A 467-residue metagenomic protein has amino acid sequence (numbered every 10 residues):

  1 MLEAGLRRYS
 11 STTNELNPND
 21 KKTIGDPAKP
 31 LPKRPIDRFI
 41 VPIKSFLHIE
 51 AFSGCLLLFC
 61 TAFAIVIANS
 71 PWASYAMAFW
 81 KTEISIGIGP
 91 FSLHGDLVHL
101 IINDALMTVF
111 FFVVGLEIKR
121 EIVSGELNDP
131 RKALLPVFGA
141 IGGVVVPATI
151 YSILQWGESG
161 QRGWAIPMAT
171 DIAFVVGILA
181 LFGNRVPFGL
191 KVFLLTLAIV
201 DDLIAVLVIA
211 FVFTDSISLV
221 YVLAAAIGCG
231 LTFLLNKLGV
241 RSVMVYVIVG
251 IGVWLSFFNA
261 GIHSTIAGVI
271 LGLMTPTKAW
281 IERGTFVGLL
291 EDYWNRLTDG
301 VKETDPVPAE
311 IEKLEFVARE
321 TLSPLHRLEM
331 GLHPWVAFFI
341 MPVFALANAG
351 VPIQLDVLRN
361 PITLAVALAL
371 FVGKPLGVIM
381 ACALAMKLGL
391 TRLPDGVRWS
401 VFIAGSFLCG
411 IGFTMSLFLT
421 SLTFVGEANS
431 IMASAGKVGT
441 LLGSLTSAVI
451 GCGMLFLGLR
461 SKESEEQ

Functional and structural regions predicted by a protein language model:
D20-I49, V66, T82, N236 (+3 more regions): Predominantly late transmembrane helices and immediately cytosolic-facing juxtamembrane segments
I40-K44, F112-N128, V176-P187, G230-R241 (+3 more regions): C-terminal ends of transmembrane helices
L56-N69, F110-L116, V146-A148, G228-F233 (+5 more regions): Hydrophobic core segments of alpha-helical transmembrane domains in multi-pass membrane transport and ion-translocation
I67-F79, S92-I102, V113-D129, V145-A165: Transmembrane alpha-helix boundary signature
P90, G95, H99-S124, W335-L355 (+3 more regions): Hydrophobic transmembrane alpha-helices of secondary-active transporters and Na+-translocating membrane complexes
L100-F111, S159-A173, T214-I227, A365-G373: Structural signature of hydrophobic alpha-helical transmembrane segments
E121-T149, S218-I227, I353-L376, W399-I403 (+1 more regions): Entry/N-cap segments of selected transmembrane alpha helices and their immediately preceding amphipathic helices
L179-D292: Functional cores that coordinate and move charged inorganic groups
